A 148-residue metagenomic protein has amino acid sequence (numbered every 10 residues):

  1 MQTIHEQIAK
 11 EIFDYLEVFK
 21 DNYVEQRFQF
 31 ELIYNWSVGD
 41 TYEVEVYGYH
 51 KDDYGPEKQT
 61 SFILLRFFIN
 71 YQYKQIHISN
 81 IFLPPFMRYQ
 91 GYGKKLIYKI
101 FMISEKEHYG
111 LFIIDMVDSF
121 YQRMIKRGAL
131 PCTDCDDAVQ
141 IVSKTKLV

Functional and structural regions predicted by a protein language model:
M1-R88, K95-V148: Non-catalytic substrate-recognition and accessory regions of acyl/acetyltransferase enzymes
